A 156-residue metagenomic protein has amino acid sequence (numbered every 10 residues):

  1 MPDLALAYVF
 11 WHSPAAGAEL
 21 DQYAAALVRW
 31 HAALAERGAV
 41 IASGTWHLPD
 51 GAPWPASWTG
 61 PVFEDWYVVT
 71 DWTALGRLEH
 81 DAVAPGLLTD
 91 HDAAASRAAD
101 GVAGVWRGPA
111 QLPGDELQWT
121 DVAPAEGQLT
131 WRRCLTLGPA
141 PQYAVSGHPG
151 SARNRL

Functional and structural regions predicted by a protein language model:
M1-L156: Macromolecular interaction modules
